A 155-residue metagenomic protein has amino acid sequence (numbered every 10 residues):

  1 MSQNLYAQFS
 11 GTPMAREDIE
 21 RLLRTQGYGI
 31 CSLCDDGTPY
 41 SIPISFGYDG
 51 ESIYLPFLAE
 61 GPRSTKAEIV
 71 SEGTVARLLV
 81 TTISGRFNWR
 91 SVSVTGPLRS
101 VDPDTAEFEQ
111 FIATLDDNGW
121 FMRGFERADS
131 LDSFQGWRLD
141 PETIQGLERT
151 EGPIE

Functional and structural regions predicted by a protein language model:
S2-P43, G47: An N-terminal domain-cap segment
S2-Q8, R86-E155: Charged, gly/pro-rich active-site loop segments
I19, P62-K66, E107-F111: Amphipathic alpha-helical interface surfaces
L23, I69-V70, L115: A generic structural signal for nonpolar/aromatic side chains embedded in well-ordered alpha-helices
G27-G29, I42, D49-E51, E72-A76 (+2 more regions): A generic structural signal for short beta-strands and their flanking turns/coil linkers
G47-S84: A short mixed-secondary-structure module that forms the rim of ligand-binding clefts
